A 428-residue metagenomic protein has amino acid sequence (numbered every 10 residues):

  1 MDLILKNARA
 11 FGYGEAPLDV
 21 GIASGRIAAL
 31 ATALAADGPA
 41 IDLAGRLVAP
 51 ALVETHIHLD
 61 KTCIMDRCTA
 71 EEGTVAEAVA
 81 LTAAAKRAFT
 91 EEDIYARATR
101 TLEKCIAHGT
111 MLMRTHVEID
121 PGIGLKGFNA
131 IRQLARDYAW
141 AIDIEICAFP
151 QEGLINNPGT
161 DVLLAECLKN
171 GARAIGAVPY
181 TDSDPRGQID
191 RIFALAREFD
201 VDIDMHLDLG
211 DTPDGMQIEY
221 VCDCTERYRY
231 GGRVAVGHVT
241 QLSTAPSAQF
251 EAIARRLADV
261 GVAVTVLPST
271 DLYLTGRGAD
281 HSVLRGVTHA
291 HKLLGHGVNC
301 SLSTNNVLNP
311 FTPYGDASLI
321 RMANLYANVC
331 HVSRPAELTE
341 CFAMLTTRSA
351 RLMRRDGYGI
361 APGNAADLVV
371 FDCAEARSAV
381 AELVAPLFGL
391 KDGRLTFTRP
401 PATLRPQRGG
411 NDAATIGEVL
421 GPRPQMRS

Functional and structural regions predicted by a protein language model:
M1-A36, A376, R427: N-terminal metal-binding scaffold of metallo-dependent hydrolase/deaminase domains
D2-K6, A35-G73: Replace "His-x-His-based motif
A51-T62, V117, D202-D211: Histidine-centered catalytic micro-motifs
C63-I94, F199, Q217-H238, A258-V264 (+2 more regions): Active-site gating loops and adjacent loop-to-helix segments of metal-dependent hydrolytic enzymes
M65-H116, G122-D137, V162-K169: Alpha-helical scaffold segments that flank or form the walls of functional sites
K126-W140, N156-A263, D280-L302, Y358: Histidine/acidic residue-rich metal-binding segments in metalloenzymes
D202, D223-V234, T270, L274 (+1 more regions): His/Asp/Glu-enriched, well-ordered alpha-helical/loop segment that forms or immediately abuts the divalent-metal
R351, P362-E418: C-terminal cap of metal-dependent C-N hydrolases
